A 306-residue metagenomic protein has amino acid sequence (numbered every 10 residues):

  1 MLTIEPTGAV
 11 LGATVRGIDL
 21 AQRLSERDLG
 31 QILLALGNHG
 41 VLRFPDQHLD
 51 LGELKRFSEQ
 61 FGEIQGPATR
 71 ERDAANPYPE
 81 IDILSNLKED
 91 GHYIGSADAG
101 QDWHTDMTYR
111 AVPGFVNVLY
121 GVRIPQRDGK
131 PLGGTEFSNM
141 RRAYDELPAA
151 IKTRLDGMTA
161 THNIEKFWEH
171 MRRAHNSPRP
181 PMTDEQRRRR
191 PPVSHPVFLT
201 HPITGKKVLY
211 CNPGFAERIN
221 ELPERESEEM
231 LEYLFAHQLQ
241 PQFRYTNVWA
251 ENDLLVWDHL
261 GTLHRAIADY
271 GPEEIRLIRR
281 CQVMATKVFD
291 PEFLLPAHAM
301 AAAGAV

Functional and structural regions predicted by a protein language model:
L2-L254, H259-V306: Non-heme Fe(II) oxygenase catalytic core, chiefly the N-lobe of the double-stranded beta-helix
